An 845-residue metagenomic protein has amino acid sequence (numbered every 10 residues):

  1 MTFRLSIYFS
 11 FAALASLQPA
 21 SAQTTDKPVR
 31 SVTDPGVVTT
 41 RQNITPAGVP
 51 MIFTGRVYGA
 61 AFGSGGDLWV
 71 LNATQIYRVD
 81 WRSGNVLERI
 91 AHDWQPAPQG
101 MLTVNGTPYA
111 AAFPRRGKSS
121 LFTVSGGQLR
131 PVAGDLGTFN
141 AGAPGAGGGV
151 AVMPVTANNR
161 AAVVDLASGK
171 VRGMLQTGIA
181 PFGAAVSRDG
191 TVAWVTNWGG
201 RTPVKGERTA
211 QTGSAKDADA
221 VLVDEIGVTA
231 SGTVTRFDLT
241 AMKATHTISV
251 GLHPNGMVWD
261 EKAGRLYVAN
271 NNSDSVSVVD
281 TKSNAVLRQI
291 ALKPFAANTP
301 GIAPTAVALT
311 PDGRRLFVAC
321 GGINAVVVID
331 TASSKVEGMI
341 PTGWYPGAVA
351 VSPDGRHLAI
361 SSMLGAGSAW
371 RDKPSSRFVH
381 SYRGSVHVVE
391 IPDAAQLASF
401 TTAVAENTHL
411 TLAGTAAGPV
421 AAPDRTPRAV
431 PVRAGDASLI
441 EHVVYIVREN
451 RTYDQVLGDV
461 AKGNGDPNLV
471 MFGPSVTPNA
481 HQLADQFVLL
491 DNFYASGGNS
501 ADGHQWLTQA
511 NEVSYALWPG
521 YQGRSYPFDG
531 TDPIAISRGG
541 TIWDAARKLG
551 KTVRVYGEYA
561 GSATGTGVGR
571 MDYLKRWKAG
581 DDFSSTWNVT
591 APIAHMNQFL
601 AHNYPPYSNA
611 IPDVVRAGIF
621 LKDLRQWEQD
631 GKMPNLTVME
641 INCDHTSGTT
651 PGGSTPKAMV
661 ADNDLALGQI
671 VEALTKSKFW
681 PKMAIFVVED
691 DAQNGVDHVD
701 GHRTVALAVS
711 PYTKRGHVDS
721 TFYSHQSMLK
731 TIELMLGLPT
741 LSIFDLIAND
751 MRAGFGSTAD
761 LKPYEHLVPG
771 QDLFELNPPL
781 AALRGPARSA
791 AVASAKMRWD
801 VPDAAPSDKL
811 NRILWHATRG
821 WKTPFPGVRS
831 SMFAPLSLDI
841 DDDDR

Functional and structural regions predicted by a protein language model:
R4-S16: Bacterial N-terminal signal peptides
L14-T24: Bacterial Sec-dependent signal peptides at the C-terminal "C-region" and cleavage site
A22-R428: Predominantly soluble domains enriched in secretory-pathway, periplasmic, or organellar proteins
A403-R845: N-terminal pro-sequences and low-complexity stem/linker regions of secreted or lumenal proteins
